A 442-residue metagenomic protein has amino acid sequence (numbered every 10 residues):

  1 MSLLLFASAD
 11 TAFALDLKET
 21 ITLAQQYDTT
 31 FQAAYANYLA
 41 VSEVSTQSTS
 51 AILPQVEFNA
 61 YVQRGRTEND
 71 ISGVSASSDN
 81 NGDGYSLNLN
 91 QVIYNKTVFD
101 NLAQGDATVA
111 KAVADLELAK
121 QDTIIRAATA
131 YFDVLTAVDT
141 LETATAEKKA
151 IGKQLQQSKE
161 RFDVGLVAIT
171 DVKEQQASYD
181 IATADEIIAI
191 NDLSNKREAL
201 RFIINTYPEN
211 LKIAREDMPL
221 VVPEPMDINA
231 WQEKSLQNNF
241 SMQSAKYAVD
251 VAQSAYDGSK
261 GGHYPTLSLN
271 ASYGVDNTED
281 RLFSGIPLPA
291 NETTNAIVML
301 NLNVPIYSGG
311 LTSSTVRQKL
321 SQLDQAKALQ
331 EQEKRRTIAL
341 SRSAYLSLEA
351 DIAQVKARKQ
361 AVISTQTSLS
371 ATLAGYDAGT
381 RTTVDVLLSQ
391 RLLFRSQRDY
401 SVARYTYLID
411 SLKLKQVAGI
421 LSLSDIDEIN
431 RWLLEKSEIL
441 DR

Functional and structural regions predicted by a protein language model:
A7-A9: N-terminal signal peptide c-region/cleavage motif recognized by signal peptidases
A12-Y61, T67, Y207-P208, A214-D250 (+3 more regions): Bacterial Sec-pathway N-terminal export signals of envelope proteins
T22-Q32, L39-P54, S86-Q104, A110 (+9 more regions): A glycine-/polar-enriched beta->alpha junction
A33-S48, A119, T123-T143, K153 (+5 more regions): Amphipathic alpha-helical coiled-coil segments
N59-Q91, A214-P225, D257, N270-S308 (+2 more regions): Small/polar, glycine/serine/threonine/aspartate-rich low-complexity segments that form flexible
D122-L236, S347, D351, L392-F394 (+1 more regions): Periplasmic alpha-helical coiled-coil/stalk elements that build and connect Gram-negative outer-membrane
D399-R442: Acidic, low-complexity, intrinsically disordered peripheral segments
